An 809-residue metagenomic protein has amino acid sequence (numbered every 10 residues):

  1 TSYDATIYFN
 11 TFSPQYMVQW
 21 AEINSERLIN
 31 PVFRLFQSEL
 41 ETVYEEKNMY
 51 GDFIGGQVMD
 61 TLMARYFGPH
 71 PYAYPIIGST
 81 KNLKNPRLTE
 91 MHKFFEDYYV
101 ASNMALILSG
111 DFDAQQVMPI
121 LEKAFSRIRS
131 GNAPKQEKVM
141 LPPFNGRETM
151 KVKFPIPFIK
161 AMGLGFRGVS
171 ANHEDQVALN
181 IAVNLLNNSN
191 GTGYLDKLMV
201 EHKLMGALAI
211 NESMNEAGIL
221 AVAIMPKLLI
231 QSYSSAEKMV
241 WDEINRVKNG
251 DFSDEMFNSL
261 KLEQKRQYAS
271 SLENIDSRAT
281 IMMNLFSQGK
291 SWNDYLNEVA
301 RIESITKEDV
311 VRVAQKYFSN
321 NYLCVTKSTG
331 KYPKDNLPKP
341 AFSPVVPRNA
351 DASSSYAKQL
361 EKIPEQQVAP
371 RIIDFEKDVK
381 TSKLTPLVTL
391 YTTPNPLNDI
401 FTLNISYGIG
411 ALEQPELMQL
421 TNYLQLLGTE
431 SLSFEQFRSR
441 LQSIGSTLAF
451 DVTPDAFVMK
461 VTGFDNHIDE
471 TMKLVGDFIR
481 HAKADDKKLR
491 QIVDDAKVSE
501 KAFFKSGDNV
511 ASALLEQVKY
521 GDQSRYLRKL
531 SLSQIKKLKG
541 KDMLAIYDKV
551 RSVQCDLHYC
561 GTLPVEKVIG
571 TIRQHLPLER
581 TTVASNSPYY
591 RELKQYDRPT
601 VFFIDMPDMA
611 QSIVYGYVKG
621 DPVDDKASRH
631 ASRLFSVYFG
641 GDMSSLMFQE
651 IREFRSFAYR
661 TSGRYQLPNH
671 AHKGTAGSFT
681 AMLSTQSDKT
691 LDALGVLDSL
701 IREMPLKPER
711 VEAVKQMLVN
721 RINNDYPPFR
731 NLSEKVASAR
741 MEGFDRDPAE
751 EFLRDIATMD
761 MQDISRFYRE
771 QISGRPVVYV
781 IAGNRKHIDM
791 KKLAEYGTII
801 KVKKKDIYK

Functional and structural regions predicted by a protein language model:
T1, F9-F12, E22-I23, H92-K197 (+8 more regions): His/Glu-rich zincin catalytic helix
T1-E26, G55-K81, N103-S109, I159-S170 (+11 more regions): M16 family metallopeptidases and their MPP-like homologs
E41: N-terminal cationic and glycine-rich segments that engage phosphates or anionic surfaces
L83-R87, M91, I535-L538, M543: Alpha-helical scaffold elements lining the catalytic groove of polysaccharide deacetylases
E90-K93, D309, D542-A545, D763: Well-ordered alpha-helical segments embedded in enzymatic catalytic cores
T306-R312, T758-F767: A short, acidic, amphipathic alpha-helical segment used as a generic capping/interface helix at domain edges
